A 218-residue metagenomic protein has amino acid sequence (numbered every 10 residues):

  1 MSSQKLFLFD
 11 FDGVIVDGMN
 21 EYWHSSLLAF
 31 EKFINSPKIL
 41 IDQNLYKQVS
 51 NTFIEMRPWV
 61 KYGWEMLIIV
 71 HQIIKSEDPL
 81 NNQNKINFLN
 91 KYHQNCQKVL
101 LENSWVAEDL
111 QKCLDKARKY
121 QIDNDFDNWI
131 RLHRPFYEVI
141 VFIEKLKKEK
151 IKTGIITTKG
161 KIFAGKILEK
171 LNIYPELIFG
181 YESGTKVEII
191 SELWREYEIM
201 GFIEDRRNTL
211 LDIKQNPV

Functional and structural regions predicted by a protein language model:
S2-L8: Extreme N-terminal starter segment of soluble prokaryotic enzymes
L8-D10, F202-I203: Generic enzyme active-site microenvironment
V14-K170, P175: Alpha-helical substrate-recognition element adjacent to the catalytic core
E21, K159-G160, E182-T185, D205: Short beta->alpha linker loops
I143-K148, W194, K214-P217: Surface-exposed amphipathic alpha-helices with a cationic face
T153, M200, V218: Hydrophobic anchor at the start of a short beta-strand that flanks the dinucleotide cofactor-binding loop
I173-E188: A short, structured active-site edge motif that brings together acidic residues
K186-K214: Conserved Lys-Pro-Asp/Glu-containing loop-to-beta segment of HAD-superfamily phosphomonoesterases, centered on
